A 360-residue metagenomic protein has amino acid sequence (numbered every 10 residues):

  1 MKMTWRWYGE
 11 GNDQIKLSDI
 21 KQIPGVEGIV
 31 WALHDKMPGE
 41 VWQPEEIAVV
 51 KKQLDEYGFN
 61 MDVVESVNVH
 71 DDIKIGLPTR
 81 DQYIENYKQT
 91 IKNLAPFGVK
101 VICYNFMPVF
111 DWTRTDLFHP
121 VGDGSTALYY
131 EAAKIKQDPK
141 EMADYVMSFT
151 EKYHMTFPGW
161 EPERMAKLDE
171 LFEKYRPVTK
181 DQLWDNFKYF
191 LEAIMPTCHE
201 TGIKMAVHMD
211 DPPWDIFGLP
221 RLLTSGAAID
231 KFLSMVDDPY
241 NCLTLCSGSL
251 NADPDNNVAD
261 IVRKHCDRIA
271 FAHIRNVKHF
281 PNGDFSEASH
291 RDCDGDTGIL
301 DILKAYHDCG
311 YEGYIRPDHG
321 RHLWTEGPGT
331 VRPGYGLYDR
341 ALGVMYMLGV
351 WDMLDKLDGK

Functional and structural regions predicted by a protein language model:
M1-T4, G9-G11, L17-S18, K51-D55 (+8 more regions): Histidine-acidic metal/acid-base catalytic patches
D13-Q14, I23, V41-D62: Glycine-rich, positively charged N-terminal anion/phosphate-binding segment
Q14-P38: N-terminal ordered "arm"
A32-A48, F217: Glycine-rich, proline-tolerant flexible connector loops at the mouths of alpha/beta enzymes
H34-D35, N68, P108-V109, P212 (+1 more regions): Conserved beta-strand edge residues that scaffold enzyme active sites
V63-F97, V101-V121, S125, A132-A143: Acidic/aromatic-lined carbohydrate-recognition and catalytic surfaces of CAZymes acting on diverse glycans
V109-N186: Extended, charge-rich helix/loop segments that form flexible, surface "patches" used to engage negatively charged
